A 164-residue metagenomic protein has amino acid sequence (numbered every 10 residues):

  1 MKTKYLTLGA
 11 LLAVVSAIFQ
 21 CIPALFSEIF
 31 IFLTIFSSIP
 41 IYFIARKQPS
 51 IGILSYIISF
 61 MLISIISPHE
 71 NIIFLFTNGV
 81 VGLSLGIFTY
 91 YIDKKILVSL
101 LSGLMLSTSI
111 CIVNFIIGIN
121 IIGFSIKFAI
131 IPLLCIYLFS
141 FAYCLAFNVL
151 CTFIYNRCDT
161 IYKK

Functional and structural regions predicted by a protein language model:
K2-L54: Hydrophobic transmembrane alpha-helices
L6-L11, I31, I53-I57, I72-F76 (+3 more regions): Hydrophobic alpha-helical transmembrane segments
G9, F76-F115: Short helix-perturbing small/polar motifs within transmembrane alpha-helices
V15-C21, F60-I66, M105-N114: Aromatic-anchored segments of alpha-helical transmembrane domains
C21-I29, F60-F88: Interfacial aromatic-anchored transmembrane helix boundaries in multi-pass membrane proteins
I39-P40, V80, S84, A146 (+1 more regions): Hydrophobic/aromatic residues in alpha-helical transmembrane segments
Y42-G52, I65-N71, I87-K95, C111-I117: Juxtamembrane membrane-interface segments at transmembrane alpha-helix termini
I96-K164: Membrane-embedded alpha-helical hairpins and interfacial helices in multi-pass inner-membrane proteins
